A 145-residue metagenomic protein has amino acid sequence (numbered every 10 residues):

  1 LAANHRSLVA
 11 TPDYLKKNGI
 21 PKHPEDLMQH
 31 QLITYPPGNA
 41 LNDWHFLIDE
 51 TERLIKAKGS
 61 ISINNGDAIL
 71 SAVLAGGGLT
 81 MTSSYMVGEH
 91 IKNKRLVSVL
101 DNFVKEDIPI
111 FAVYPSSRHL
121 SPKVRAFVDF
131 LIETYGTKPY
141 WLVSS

Functional and structural regions predicted by a protein language model:
L1-I33: Flexible hinge/capping segments at coil-to-helix
V9-A10, N64, T82, L131: A conserved hydrophobic position in a structured secondary element of the catalytic/binding core that shapes
P12-D13, D67, Y85-M86: Alpha-helix/helix-capping structural signal
E25, L70-S71, R125: Alpha-helical segments flanking ligand/cofactor-binding loops in enzyme cores
Q31-E50: Secondary-structure junction motif
T34, L54-N65, F103: Short beta-strand-to-loop elements that line the ligand-binding cleft of bilobed periplasmic-binding protein-like
L70-R95: A ligand-binding cleft/hinge motif common to bilobed small-molecule-binding domains
S84-N93, F103-S145: C-terminal effector-binding regulatory domain of bacterial HTH transcription factors
